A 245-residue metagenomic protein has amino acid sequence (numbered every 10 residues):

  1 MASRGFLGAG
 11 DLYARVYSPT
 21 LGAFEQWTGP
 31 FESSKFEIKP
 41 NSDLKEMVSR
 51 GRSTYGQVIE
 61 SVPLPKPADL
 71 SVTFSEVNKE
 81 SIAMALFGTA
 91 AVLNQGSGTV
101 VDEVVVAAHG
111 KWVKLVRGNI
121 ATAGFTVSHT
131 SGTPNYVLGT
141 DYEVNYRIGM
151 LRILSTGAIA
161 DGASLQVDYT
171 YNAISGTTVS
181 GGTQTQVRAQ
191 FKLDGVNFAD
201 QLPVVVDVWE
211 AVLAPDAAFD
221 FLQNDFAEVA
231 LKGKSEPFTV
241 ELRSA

Functional and structural regions predicted by a protein language model:
M1-M84, D141, V204, W209-A230: Solvent-exposed edge beta-strands and adjacent loop segments that serve as assembly or binding interfaces
V16, F74-N78, Y171-A173, G195-A199 (+2 more regions): Beta-strand elements of well-folded, non-transmembrane domains
V58, L165, T177-V179, A218-F219: Short beta-alpha junctions and helix-cap segments that line functional grooves
L64-D69, T156-Q166: Extracellular interaction modules
D69-T73, Q166-D168, Q190-K192, A230-K234: Beta-strand secondary-structure signal
K79-V144, I148-M150, D161, D168-V206: Extended beta-strand solenoid/passenger and fiber regions
S128-T130, I153-I159, P203-A245: Mixed-charge, glycine-accented linear interaction segment located at domain edges/termini
